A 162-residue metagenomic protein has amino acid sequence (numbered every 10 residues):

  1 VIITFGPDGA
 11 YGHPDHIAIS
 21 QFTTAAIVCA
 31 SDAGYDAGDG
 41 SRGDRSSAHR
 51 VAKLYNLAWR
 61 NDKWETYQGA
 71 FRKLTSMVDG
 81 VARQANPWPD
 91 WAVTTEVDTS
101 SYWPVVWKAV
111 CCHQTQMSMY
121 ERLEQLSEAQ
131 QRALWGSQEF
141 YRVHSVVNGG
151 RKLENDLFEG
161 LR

Functional and structural regions predicted by a protein language model:
V1-R162: Metal-dependent de-N-acetylase/amidase catalytic core
